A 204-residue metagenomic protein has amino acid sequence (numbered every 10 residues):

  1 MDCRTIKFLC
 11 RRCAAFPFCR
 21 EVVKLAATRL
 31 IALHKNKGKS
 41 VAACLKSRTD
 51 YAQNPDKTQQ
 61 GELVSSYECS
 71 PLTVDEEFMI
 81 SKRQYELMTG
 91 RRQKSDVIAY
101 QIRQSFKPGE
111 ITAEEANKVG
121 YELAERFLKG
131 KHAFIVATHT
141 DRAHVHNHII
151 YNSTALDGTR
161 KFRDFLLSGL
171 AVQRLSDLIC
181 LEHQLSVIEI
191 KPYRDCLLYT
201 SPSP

Functional and structural regions predicted by a protein language model:
D2-S201: N-terminal nicking endonuclease/strand-transfer module with a His-rich metal-binding environment and a catalytic Tyr
